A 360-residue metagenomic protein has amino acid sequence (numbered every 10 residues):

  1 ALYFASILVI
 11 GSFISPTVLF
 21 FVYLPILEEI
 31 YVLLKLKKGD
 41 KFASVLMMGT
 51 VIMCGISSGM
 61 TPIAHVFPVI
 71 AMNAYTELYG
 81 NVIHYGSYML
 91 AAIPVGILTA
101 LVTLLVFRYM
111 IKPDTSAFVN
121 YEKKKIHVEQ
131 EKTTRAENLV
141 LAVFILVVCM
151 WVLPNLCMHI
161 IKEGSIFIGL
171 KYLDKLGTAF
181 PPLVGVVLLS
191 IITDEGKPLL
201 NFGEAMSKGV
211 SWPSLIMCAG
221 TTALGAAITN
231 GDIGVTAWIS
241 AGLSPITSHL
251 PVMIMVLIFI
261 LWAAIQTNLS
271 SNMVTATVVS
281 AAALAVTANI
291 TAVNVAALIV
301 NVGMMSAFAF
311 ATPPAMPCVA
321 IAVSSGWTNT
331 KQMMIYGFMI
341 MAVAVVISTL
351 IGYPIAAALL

Functional and structural regions predicted by a protein language model:
A1-A5, L36-M48, R135-L139, A179 (+3 more regions): Membrane-interfacial loop-to-helix junctions in multi-pass transporters
A1-Y79, N272-M305: Hydrophobic transmembrane alpha-helices that form the pore/transport pathway of multi-pass ion and small-solute
I10, E28-V32, M72, T76 (+10 more regions): Membrane-water interface at transmembrane helix exits
Y23, L27-I30, L34, A71 (+5 more regions): Hydrophobic alpha-helical segments of integral membrane proteins, encompassing both true transmembrane helices
E29-A43, N73-Y85, T115, G196-K197 (+3 more regions): Juxtamembrane helix-boundary/capping and inter-helix hinge elements in multi-pass membrane proteins
G55, M89-G96, I216-I239, T247-L360: C-terminal transmembrane helix pair
S87-A241, M339-V345, T349-L360: Hydrophobic transmembrane alpha-helices of multi-pass small-molecule transporters
